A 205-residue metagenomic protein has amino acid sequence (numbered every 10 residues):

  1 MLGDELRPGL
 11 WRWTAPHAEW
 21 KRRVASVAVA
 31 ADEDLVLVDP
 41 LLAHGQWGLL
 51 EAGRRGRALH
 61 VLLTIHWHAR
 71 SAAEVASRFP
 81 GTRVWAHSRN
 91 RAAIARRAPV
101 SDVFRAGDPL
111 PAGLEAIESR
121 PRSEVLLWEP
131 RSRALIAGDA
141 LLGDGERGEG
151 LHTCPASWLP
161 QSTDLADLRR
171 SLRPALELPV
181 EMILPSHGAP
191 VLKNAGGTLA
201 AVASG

Functional and structural regions predicted by a protein language model:
M1-E5, A28: Short, exposed beta-strand/loop patches in secreted or surface proteins that constitute
L2, W11, H17-E19, D34-H44 (+1 more regions): Metallo-beta-lactamase
A18-H60: Pre-active-site segment of Zn-dependent metallo-hydrolases
H44-N90: Active-site metal-binding motif and surrounding structural segment of the metallo-beta-lactamase
W47-L49, S71-E74, R96, E146-R147 (+1 more regions): Short glycine-/acidic-enriched loop or helix-start segments at secondary-structure transitions that form or flank
F79-G81, S101-R105, A201-V202: Short, hinge-like loop/turn segments at secondary-structure boundaries
A92-A116: Short, conserved active-site entrance elements at the starts or edges of catalytic domains
